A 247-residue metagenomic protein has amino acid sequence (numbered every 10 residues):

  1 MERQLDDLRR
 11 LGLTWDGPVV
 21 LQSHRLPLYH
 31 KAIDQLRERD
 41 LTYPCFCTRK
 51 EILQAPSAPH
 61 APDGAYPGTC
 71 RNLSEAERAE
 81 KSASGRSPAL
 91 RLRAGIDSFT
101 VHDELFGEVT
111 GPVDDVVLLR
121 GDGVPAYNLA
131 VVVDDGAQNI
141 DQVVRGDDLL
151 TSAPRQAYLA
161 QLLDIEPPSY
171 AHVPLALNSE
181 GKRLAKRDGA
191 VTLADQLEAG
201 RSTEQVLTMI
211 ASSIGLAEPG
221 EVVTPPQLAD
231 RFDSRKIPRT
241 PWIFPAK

Functional and structural regions predicted by a protein language model:
M1, L26, R49, D63 (+5 more regions): Alpha-helix initiation and N-capping motif
M1-P59, D147-I165: N-terminal Rossmann-like or analogous alpha/beta NTP/dinucleotide-binding catalytic cores that position adenine
D16-P18, P167-Y170, A217-V223: Short, surface-exposed acidic
L21, T48-K50, V173, M209 (+1 more regions): Residue-level "edge-of-site" marker
R37-E38, G136, L197, A211: Alpha-helix boundary recognition
K50-K186, T192-L197, P245-A246: Active-site cores that bind ATP or allylic diphosphates and position pyrophosphate for catalysis
E80, D97, K182-K247: Non-catalytic terminal extensions that flank enzyme cores
